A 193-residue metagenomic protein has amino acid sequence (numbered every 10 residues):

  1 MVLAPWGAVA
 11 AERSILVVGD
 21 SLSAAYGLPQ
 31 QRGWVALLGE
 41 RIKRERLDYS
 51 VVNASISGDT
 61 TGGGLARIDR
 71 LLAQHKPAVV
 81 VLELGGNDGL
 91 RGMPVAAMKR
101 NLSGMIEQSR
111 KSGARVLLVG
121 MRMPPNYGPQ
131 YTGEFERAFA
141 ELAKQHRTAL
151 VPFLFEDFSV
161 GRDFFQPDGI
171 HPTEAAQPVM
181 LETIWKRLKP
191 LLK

Functional and structural regions predicted by a protein language model:
M1, G19-D20, A175: Membrane-interface segments of envelope glycosyltransferases acting on lipid-linked substrates or membrane lipids
P5-G7: N-terminal signal peptide c-region/cleavage motif recognized by signal peptidases
V9-S57, R67-K76: Serine-esterase "nucleophile elbow" of acetyl-processing enzymes
A24, T60, P125: Flexible, glycine-rich phosphate/dinucleotide-binding loops and adjacent beta-alpha linkers at cofactor/substrate
G27, V52-T60, G89-G92, G169: Acidic/histidine-rich helix-loop elements that form or flank divalent-metal/phosphate-binding sites at the catalytic
L37, L47, G63-K193: Alpha-helical cap/lid subdomain in secreted, periplasmic, or secretory-pathway luminal O-acyl-processing enzymes
